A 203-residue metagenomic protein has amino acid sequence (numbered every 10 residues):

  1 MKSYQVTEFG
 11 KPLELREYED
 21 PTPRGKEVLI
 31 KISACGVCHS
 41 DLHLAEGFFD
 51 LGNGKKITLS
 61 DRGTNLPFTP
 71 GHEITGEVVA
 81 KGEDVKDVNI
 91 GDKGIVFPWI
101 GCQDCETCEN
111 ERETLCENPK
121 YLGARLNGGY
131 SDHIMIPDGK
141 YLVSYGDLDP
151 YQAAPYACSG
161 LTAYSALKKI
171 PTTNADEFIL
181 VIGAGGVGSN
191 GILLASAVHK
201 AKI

Functional and structural regions predicted by a protein language model:
K2, E17, K31, T75-E77 (+1 more regions): Residues located in well-ordered beta-strands
P21-C35, D50-E106, G146-L148: Glycine-rich beta-strand-centered segment in the early N-terminal region that forms part of a ligand/cofactor-binding
H39, G101-L115: Local cysteine-cluster metal-coordination motifs and their immediate loop/turn environment, predominantly Fe-S cluster
H43-D50: Short Gly/aromatic-enriched secondary-structure transition segments
D50, C116-L122, G128: Short cysteine/histidine-rich zinc-coordinating motifs and their immediately flanking basic loops
K93, D132, G146-I203: Mid-domain Rossmann-like dinucleotide-binding core that forms the NAD(H)/NADP(H) cofactor-binding site
E106, R125-P137: A structural motif shared across PLP-dependent enzymes of the aminotransferase-like
